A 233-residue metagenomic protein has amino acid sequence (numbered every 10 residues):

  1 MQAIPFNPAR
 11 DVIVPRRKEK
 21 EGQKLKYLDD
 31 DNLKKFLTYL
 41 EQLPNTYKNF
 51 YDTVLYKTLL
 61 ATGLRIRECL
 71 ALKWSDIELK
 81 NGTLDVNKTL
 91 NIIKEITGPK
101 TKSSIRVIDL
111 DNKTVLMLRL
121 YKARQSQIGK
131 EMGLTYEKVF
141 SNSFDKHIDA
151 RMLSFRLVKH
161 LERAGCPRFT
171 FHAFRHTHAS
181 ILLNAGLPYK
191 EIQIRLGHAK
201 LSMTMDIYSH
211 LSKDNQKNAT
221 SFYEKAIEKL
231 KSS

Functional and structural regions predicted by a protein language model:
M1-P8, E78-G82, A123-M132: Proline-centered turn/helix-capping motifs that create local helix->coil transitions or kinks
I4-F6, R10-L72, K80, S104-I105 (+2 more regions): Basic, Lys/Arg- and aromatic-enriched nucleic-acid-binding interface segment
P15-R17, N87-T89, K113, S143 (+1 more regions): Generic beta-structure capping elements
Y27, L90-I92, L196-F222: Catalytic-site neighborhood detector that most strongly recognizes the C-terminal catalytic loop/helix of tyrosine
T38-N49, T62, I108, Q125-K138 (+3 more regions): Short, basic (Lys/Arg/His-rich) helix/loop patches that form interaction surfaces in the mid-to-C-terminal regions
N81, K94, P99-I105, N112-T114 (+3 more regions): C-terminal secondary-structure termini that scaffold catalytic or DNA-interacting sites
